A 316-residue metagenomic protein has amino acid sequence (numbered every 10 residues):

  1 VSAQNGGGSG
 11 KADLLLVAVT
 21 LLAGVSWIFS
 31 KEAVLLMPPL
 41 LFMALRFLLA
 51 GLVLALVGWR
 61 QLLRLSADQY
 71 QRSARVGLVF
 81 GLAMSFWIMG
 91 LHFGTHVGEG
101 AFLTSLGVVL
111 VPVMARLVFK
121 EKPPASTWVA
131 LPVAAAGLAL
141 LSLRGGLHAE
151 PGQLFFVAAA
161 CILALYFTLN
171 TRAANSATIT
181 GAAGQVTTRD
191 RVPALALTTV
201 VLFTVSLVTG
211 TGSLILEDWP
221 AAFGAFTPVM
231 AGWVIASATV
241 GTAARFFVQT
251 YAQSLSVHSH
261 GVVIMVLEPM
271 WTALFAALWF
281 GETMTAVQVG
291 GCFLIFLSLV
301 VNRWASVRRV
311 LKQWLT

Functional and structural regions predicted by a protein language model:
S2-G6, L45-F47, M230, V262-T316: C-terminal-most transmembrane helix of multi-pass membrane proteins
K11-L15, L41-L56, R75, A130-V133 (+6 more regions): Hydrophobic alpha-helical transmembrane segments of multi-pass integral membrane proteins, especially transporters
L22-W27, W59-T104, P112, L140 (+1 more regions): Specific transmembrane alpha-helical segments of multi-pass solute transporters/efflux pumps, especially DMT/EamA
I28-L36, H92-F93, A139-P151, S213-V229 (+2 more regions): Membrane-interface helix termini and inter-helical loops of multi-pass transporters
A33, F42, R46, G90 (+7 more regions): Hydrophobic/aromatic residues within transmembrane alpha-helices of multi-pass small-molecule transporters
P38-P39, T95-H96, F119-P123, T178 (+3 more regions): A helix-boundary/kink motif common to multi-pass secondary transporters, especially Major Facilitator Superfamily
V53-L62, G107-V129, A139, M270-V289: C-terminal transmembrane-helix exit sites in multi-pass transporters
L54, F80, P123-L143, G152-F155 (+3 more regions): Hydrophobic transmembrane alpha-helices of multi-pass small-molecule transport proteins
